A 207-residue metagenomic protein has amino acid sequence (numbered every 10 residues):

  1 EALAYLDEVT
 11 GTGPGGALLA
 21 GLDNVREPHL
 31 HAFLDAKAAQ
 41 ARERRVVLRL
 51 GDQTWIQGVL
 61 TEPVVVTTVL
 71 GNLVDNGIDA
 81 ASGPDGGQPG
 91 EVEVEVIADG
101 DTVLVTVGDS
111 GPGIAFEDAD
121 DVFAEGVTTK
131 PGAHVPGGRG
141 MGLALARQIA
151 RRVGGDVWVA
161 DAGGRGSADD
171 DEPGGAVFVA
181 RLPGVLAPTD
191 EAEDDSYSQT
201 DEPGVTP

Functional and structural regions predicted by a protein language model:
A4-E8, G21-R44: Short beta-to-alpha transition helix within the HATPase_c
V47-V69: Conserved short strand/loop->alpha-helix "switch" segment adjacent to the catalytic nucleotide/phosphoryl-transfer site
P89-D101: Short beta-strand/loop element within the Bergerat-fold HATPase_c
D109: Acidic ATP/Mg2+-coordinating residue in the GHKL
I114-G126: Short conserved segment of the HATPase_c
G142, A146: Short alpha-helical Gxxx[C/S/T] motif in the catalytic ATP-binding
V153-D171: Glycine-rich ATP-binding loops of the HATPase_c
